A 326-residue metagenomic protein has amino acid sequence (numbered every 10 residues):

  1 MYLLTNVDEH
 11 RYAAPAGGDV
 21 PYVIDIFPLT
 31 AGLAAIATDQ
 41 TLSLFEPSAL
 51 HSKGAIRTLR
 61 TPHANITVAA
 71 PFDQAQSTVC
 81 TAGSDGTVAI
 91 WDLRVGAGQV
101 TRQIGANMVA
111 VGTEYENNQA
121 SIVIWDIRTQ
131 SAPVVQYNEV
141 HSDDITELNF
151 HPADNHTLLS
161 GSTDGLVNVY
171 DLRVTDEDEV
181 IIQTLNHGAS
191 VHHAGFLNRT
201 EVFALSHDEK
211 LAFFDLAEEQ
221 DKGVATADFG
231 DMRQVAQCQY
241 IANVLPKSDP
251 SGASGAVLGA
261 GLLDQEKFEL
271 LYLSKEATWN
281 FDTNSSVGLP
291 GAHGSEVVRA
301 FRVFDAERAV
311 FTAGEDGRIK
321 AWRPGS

Functional and structural regions predicted by a protein language model:
M1-P21, H51-G54, F281-P290: A short helix->beta-strand "capping" segment at the edge of beta-propeller domains
A14-G18, T58-T61, I104, Y137-V140 (+2 more regions): Surface loop/turn motifs at the tips and blade-to-blade linkers of beta-strand repeat domains
A14-Q40: Beta-strand-rich domains and repeat architectures in extracellular enzymes and scaffolds, especially beta-propellers
G18-P28, H63-P71, T101-V111, S142-F150 (+3 more regions): Canonical WD40 repeat/beta-propeller blade segments in eukaryotic WD-repeat proteins
H51-D73: Blade-loop segments of beta-propeller domains
S77-Q239: WD40 beta-propeller repeat blades
S206-K210, R233-D282: Loop/turn-rich, solvent-exposed surfaces of beta-rich toroidal or solenoidal domains
R308-S326: Blade-level signature of beta-propeller repeat domains, shared across WD40, Kelch, NHL, RCC1 and BNR/Asp-box propellers
